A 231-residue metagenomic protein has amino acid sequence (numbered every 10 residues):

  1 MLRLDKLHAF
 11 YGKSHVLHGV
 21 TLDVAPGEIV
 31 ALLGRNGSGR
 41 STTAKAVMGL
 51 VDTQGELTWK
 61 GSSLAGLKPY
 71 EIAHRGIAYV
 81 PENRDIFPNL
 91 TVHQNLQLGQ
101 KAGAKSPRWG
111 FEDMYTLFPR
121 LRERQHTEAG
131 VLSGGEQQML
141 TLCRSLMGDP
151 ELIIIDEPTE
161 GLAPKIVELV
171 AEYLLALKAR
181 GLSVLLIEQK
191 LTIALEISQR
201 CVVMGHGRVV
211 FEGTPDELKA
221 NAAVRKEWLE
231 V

Functional and structural regions predicted by a protein language model:
M1-V231: Glycine-rich phosphate-binding loops of nucleotide-dependent enzymes
